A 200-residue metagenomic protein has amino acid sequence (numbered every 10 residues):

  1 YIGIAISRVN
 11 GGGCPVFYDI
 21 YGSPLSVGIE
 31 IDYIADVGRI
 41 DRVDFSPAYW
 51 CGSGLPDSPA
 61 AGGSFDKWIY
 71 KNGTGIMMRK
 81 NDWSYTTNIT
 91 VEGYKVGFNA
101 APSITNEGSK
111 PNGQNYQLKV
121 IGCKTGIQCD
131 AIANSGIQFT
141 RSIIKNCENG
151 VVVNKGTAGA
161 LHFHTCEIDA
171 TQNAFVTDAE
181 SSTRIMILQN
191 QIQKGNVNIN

Functional and structural regions predicted by a protein language model:
Y1-N200: Extracellular/periplasmic carbohydrate-active domains that bind, remodel, or depolymerize complex polysaccharides
